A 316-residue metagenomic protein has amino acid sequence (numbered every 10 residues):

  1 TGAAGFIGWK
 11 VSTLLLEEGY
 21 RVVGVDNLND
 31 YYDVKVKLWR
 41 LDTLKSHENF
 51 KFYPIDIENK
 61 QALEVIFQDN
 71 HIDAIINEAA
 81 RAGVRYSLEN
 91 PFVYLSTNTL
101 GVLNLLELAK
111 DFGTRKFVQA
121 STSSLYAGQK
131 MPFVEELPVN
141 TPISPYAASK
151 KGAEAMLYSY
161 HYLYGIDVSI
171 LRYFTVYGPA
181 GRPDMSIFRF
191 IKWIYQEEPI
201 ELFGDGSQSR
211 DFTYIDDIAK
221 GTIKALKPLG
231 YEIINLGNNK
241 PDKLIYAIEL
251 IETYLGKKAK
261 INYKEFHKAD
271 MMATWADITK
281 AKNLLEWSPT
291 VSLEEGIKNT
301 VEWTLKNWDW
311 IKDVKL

Functional and structural regions predicted by a protein language model:
T1-V176, N299-N307, L316: N-terminal Rossmann-like NAD(P)+-binding domain of SDR-like oxidoreductases, especially those catalyzing
F6, Q61, A82, G181 (+2 more regions): Short alpha-helical
L14, Y20, I55, I194-L316: C-terminal substrate-binding subdomain of Rossmann-fold SDR/epimerase-dehydratase oxidoreductases
A62, V93, L100, P138 (+7 more regions): Residue-level recognition of oxygen-bearing side chains
R81, R85-L88, A147, D184-I187 (+2 more regions): Glycine-rich phosphate-binding loop at the start of an alpha helix
S87, E136-T141, I166-P179, F190-T213 (+2 more regions): A conserved pocket-lining segment of Rossmann-fold NAD(P)-dependent short-chain dehydrogenase/reductase
P132, P183-I191: A glycine/serine/threonine-rich, flexible loop-to-helix segment that serves as the NAD(P) cofactor-binding "lid"
G152, M156-Y160, F190, A247 (+1 more regions): Hydrophobic alpha-helix immediately C-terminal to the catalytic Tyr-X-X-X-Lys motif of short-chain
